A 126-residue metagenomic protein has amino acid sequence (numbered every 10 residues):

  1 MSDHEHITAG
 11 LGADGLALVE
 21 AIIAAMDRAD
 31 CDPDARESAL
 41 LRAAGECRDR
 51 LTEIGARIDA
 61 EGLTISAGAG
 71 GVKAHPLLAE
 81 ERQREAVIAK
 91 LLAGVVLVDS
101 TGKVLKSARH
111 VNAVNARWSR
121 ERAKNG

Functional and structural regions predicted by a protein language model:
M1-A79, L97, A123-G126: Extended, surface-exposed interaction regions
D3-I7, G102-G126: Basic DNA-binding region of bZIP-type proteins
T52-I54, A86-I88, G94, H110-A113 (+1 more regions): General helical structural elements
K73-G102: Helix-rich interaction surfaces within compact, conserved domain-sized segments that mediate assembly or partner
